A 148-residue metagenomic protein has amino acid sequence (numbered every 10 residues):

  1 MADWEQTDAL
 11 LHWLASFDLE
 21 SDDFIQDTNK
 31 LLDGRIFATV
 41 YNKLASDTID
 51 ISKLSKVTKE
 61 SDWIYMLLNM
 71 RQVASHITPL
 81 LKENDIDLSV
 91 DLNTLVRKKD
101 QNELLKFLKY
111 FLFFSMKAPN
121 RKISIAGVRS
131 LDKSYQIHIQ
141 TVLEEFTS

Functional and structural regions predicted by a protein language model:
M1-S148: Alpha-helical coiled-coil scaffolding segments
